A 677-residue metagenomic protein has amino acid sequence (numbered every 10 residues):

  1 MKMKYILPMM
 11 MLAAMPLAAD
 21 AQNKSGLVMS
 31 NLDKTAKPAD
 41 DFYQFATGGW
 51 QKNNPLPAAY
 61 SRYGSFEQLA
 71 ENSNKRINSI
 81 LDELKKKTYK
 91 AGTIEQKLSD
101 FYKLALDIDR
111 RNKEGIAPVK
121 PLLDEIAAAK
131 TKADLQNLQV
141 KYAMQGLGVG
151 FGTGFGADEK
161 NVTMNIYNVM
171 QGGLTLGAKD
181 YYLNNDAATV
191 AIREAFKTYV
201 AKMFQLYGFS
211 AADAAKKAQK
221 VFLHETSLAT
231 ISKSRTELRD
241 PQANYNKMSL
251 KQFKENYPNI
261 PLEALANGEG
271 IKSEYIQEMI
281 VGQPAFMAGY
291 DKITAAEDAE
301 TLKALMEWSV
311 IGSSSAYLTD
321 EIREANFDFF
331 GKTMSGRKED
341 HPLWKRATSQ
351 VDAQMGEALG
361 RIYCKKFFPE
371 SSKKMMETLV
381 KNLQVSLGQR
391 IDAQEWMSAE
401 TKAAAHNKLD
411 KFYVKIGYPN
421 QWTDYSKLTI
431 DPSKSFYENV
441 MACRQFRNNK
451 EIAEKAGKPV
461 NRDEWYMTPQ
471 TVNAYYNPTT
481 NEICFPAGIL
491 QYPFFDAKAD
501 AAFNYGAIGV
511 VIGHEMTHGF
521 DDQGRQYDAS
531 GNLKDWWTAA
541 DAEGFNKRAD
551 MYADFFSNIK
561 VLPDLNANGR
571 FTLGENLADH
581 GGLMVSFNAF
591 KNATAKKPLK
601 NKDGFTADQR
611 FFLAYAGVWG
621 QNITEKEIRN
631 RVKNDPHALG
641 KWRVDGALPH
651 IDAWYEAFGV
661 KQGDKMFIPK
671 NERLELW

Functional and structural regions predicted by a protein language model:
M1-Q22: Bacterial Sec-dependent N-terminal signal peptides
Q22-S30: Short, Gly/Pro- and small/polar-rich lid/capping loops
M29, N53-P57, T153-G156, A178-D180 (+4 more regions): Short, solvent-exposed loop/turn and secondary-structure capping segments
N31-K52, Y182, D186-Q205, A399 (+2 more regions): Hydrophobic/aromatic-rich, well-ordered segments within soluble, folded domains that form packed cores
K37-D40, F45-R110: Active-site-surrounding "flap" and adjacent substrate/cofactor-binding loops of secreted or lumenal enzymes, prototyped
A59-L81, A214-I231, N504-V510, D608-F612: Short secondary-structure subsegments characteristic of cysteine-rich extracellular domains
A70, N256-N259, I280-P284, H341 (+4 more regions): Intrinsically disordered, low-complexity linker/terminal regions across diverse proteins
L84-T378, N382: Noncatalytic, helix-rich "gating/capping" subdomain that lines the substrate-entry/channel surface of large enzyme
